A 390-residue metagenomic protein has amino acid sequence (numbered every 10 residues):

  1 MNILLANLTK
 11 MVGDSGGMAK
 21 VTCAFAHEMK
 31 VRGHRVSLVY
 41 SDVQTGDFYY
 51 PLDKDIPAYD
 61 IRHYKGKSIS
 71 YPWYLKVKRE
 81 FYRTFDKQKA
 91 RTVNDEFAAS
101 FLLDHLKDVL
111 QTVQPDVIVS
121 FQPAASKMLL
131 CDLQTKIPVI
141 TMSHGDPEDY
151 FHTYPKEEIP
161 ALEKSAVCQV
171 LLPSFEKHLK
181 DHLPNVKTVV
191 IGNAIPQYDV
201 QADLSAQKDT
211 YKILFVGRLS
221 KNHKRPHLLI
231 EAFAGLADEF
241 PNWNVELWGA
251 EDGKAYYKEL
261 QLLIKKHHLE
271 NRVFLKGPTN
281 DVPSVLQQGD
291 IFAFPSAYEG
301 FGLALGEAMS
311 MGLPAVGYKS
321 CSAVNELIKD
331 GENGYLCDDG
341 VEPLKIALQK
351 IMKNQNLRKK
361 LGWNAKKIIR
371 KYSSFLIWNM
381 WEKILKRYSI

Functional and structural regions predicted by a protein language model:
G16-A24, Y211, S220-G235, K258: A conserved mid-protein helix/loop that constitutes part of the nucleotide-sugar donor-binding site
V39-T45, V216, N244-E259: Glycosyltransferase donor-sugar binding loop
D149-T153, K180, G192-Y211, F375: Acidic anion/phosphate-binding donor-loop and adjacent secondary structure in glycosyltransferase catalytic cores
K258-G277: Nucleotide-activated donor-binding/catalytic signature segment of Leloir-type glycosyltransferases, i.e., the conserved
P278, A297: Aromatic "clamp/platform" in nucleotide-sugar-dependent glycosyltransferases that forms part of the donor/acceptor
V285, P343, K350, L357-K371 (+1 more regions): A short, well-ordered alpha-helix in the C-terminal region of glycosyltransferases
P314-Y318: Short hydrophobic beta-strand element within catalytic cores of glycosyltransferases and related nucleotide-activated
K319, K329-E342, K350-N356: Conserved acidic donor-binding segment of nucleotide-sugar-dependent glycosyltransferases
